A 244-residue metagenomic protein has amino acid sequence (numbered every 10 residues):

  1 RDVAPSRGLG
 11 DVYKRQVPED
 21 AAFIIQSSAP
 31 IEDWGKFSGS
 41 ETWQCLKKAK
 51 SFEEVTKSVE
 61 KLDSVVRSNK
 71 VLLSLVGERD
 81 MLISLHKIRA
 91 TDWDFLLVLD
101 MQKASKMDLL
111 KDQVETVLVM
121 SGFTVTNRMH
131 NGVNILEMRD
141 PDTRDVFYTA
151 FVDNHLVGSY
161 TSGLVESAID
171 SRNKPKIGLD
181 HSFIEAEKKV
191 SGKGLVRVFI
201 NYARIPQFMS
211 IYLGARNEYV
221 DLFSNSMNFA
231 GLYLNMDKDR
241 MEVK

Functional and structural regions predicted by a protein language model:
S6, D11-E137, I184-N228, M236-K238 (+1 more regions): Structural boundary/hinge residues at secondary-structure and domain interfaces
I25, L136-I169: A short, solvent-exposed beta-edge/loop patch
V114-S121, V165-F183: A short alpha->loop->secondary-structure connector
V157, E242-V243: Short amphipathic alpha-helical "recognition" segments used for binding
